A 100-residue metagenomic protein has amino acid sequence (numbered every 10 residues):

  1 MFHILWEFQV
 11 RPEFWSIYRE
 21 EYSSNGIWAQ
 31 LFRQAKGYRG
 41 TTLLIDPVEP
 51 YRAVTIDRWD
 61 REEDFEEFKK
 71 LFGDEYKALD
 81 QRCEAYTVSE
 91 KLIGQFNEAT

Functional and structural regions predicted by a protein language model:
F2-Q9, G40-L71: Short, well-ordered beta-strand segments in beta-rich or mixed alpha/beta enzyme and ligand-binding folds
F8-R11, W15-S16: N-terminal presequence-like segments and adjacent domain-start helices
I17, S23-R39, R58-I93: An amphipathic, aromatic/His-enriched active-site/gating alpha helix that lines ligand/cofactor pockets
G94-T100: Short, low-order "capping/linker" segments at domain edges
